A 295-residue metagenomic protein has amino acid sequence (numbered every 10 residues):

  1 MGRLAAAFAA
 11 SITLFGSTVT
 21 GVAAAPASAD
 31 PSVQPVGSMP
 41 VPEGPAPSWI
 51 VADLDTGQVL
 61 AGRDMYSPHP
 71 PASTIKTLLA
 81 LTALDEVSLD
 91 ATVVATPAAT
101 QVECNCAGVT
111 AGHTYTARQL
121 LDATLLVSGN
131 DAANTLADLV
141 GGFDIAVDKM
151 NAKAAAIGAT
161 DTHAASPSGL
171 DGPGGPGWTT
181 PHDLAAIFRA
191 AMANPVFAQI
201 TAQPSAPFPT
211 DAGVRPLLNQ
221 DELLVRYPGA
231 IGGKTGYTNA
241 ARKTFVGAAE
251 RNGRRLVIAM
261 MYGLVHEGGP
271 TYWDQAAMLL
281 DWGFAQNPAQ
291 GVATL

Functional and structural regions predicted by a protein language model:
M1-A29: Secretory targeting and sorting signals
A10-S11, L121, P181, A276: A generic alpha-helix preference that emphasizes hydrophobic side chains
G21-H182, A186, P195: Active-site-adjacent loops and short helices of periplasmic peptidoglycan-processing enzymes
V33-G44, I145-L295: Penicillin-recognizing serine hydrolase domain
